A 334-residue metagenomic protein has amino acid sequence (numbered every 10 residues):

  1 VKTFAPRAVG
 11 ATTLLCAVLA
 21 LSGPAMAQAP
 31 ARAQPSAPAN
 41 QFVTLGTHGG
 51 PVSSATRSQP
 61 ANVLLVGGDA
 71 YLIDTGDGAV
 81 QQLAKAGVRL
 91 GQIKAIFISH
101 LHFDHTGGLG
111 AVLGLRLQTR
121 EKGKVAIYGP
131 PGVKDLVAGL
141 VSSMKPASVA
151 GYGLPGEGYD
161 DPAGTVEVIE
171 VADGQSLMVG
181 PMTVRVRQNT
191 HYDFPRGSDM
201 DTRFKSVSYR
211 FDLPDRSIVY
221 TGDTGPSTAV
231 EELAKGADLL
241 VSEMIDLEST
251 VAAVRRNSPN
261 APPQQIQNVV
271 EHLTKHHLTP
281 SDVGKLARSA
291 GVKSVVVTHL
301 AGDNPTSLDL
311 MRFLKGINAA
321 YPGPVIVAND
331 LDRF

Functional and structural regions predicted by a protein language model:
V1-R7: Positively charged n-region of N-terminal signal peptides that target proteins for export
K2, Q28-V219, G225, D309-R333: Binuclear metal-dependent hydrolase catalytic cores
G10-G23: Bacterial N-terminal signal peptides
A25-A27, P305: N-terminal processing/targeting junctions
F204-S208, P214-V219, G225-P324, A328-N329: Cap/insert and terminal regions of metallo-dependent hydrolase folds
